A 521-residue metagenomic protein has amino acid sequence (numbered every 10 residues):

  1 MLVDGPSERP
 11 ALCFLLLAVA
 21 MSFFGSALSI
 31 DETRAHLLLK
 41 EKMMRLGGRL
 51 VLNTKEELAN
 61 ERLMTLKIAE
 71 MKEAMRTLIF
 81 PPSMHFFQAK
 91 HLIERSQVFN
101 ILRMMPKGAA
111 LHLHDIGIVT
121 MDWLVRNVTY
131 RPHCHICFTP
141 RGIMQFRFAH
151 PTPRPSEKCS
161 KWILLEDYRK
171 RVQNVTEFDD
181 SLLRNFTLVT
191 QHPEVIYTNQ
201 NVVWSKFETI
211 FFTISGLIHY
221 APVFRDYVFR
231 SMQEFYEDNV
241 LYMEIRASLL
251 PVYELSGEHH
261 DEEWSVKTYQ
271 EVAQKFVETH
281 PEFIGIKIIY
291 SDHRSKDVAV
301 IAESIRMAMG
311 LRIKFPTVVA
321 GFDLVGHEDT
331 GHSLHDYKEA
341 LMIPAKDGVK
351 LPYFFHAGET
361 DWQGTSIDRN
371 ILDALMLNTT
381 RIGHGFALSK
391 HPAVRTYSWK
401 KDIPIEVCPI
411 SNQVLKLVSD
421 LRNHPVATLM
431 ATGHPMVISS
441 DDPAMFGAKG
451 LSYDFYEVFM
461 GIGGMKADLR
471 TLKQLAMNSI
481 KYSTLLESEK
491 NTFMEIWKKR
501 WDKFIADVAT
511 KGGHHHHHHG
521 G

Functional and structural regions predicted by a protein language model:
M1-S7: N-terminal secretory signal peptides that target proteins for export/translocation
E8-A27: Cleavable N-terminal signal peptides of Sec/SRP-targeted secreted and luminal proteins
G25-Y353, A357-P404, C408-G521: Metal-cofactor-binding active-site regions of metalloenzymes
